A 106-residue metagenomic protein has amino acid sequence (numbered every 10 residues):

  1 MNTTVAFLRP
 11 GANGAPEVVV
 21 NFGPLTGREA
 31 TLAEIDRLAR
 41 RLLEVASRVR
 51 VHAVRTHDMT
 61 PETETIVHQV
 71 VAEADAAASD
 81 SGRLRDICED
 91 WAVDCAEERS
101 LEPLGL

Functional and structural regions predicted by a protein language model:
N2-F22: N-terminal, Lys/Arg- and Ser/Thr-rich interaction peptides
T3-A6, S47-A53, L106: Generic structural motif
F22-T26, A46: Beta-strand elements of well-folded, non-transmembrane domains
L25-A33: Short, surface-exposed ligand-recognition loops at beta-strand->loop->(often short) alpha-helix junctions that present
A33, R37, D75-I87, W91: Alpha-helix boundary/N-cap detector
E34-R50: Short amphipathic alpha-helix segments
S47-A78: Short, intrinsically disordered low-complexity segments
G82-L106: A cross-taxonomic marker for long C-terminal extensions/tails that follow the last structured domain
